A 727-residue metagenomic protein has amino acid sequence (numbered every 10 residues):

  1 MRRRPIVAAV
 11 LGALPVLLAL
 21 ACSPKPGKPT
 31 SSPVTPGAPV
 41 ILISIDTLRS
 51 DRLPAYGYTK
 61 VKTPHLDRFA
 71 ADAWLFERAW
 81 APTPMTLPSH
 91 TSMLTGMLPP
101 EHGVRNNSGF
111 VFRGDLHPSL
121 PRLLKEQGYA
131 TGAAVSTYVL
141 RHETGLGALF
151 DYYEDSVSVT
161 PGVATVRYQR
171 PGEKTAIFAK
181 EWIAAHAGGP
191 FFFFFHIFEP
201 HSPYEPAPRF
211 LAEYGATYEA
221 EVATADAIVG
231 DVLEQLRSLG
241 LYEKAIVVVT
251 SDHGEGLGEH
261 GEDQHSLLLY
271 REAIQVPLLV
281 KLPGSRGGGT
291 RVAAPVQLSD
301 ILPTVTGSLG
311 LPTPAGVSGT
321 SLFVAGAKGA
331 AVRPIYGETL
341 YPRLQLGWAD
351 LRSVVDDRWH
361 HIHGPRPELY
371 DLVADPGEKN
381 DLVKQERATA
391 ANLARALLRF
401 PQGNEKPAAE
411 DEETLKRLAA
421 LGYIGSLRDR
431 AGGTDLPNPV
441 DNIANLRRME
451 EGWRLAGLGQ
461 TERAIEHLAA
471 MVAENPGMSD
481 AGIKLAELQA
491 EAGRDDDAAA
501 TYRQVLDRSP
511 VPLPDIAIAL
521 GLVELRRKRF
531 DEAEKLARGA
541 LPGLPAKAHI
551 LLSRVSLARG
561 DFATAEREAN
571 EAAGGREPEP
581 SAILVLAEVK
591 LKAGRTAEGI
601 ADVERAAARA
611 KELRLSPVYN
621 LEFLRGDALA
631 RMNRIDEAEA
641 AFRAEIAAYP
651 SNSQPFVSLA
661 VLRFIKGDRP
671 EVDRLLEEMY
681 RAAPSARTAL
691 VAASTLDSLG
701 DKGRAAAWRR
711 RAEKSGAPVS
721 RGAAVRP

Functional and structural regions predicted by a protein language model:
A9-A19: Bacterial N-terminal signal peptides
L17-L522, R526-F530, K535, P542 (+10 more regions): Catalytic domains that recognize anionic headgroups
M449, D480-K484, P514-A519, K547-R554 (+5 more regions): Alpha-solenoid helical repeat scaffolds
A470-M471, Q504-V505, G539-A540, E571-A572 (+4 more regions): Canonical positions in the second alpha-helix
P476, P510-V511, P542-P545, E577 (+4 more regions): Short coil turns that delineate tetratricopeptide repeat
A686-P727: Terminal, low-structured helical/coil segments at or just beyond the last alpha-helical repeat
